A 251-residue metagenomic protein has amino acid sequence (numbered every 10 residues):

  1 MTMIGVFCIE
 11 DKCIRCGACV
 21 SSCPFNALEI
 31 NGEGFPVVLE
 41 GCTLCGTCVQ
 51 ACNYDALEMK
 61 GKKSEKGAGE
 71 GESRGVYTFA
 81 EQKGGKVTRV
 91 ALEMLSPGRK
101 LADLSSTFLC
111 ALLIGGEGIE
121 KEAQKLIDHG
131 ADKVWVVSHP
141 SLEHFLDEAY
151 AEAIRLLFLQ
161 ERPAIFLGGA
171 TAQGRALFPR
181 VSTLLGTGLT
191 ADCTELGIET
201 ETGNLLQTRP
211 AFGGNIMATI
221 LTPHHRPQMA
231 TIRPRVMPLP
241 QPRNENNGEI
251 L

Functional and structural regions predicted by a protein language model:
M1-L251: N-terminal glycine-rich FAD/FM-binding segment characteristic of electron-transfer flavoproteins
